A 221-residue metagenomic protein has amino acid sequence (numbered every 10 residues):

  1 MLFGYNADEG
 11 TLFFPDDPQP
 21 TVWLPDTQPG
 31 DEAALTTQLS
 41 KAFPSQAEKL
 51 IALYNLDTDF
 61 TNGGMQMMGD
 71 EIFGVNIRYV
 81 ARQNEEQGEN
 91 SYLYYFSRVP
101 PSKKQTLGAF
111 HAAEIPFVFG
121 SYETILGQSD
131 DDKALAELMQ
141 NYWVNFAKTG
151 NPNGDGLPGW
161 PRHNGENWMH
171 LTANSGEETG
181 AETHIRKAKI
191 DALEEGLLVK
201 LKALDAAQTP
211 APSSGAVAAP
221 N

Functional and structural regions predicted by a protein language model:
M1-D131: Substrate-gating cap/lid region and adjacent catalytic-acid/histidine neighborhood within extracellular/lumenal
G74-N221: Mobile gating loops/cap/lid regions near enzyme active sites that modulate substrate access
